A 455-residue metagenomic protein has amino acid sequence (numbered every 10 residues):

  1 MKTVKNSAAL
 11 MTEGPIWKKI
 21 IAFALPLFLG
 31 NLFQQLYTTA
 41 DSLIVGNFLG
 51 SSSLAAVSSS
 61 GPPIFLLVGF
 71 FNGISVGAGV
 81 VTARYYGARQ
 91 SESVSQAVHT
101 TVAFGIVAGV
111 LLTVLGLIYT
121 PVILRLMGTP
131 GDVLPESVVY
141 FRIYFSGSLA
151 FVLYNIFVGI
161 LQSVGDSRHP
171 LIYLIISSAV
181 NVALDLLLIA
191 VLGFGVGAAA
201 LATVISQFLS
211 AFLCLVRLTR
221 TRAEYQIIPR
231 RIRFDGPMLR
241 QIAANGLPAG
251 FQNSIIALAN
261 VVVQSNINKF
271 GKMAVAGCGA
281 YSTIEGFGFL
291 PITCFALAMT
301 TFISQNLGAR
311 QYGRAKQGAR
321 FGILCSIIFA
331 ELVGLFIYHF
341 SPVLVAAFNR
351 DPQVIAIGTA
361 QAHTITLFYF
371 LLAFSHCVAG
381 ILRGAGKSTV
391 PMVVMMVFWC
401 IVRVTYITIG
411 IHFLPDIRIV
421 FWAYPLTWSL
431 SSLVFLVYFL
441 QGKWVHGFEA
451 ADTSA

Functional and structural regions predicted by a protein language model:
M1-A24, T82-L149, V191-L247, I303-F368 (+1 more regions): Short alpha-helical transmembrane segments in multi-pass integral membrane proteins
E13, W17-L36, A40, P63-F70 (+7 more regions): Residue-level signal for short hydrophobic patches within transmembrane helices of multi-pass membrane transporters
A22-D41, I143, Y154, S177 (+4 more regions): Transmembrane helical elements of multi-pass membrane transporters/channels
L27, N31, L43, N47 (+16 more regions): Transmembrane alpha-helix boundary and packing residues in multipass membrane permease domains and related
L36-A55, L124-G131, L187-F194, S254-T283 (+4 more regions): Helix-terminus/linker motif at the lipid-water interface of multi-pass membrane proteins
S51-P62, S137, F141, A200 (+3 more regions): Small-residue hotspots at the loop-to-helix junctions and early N-terminal turns of transmembrane alpha-helices
L54-V114, F151-P170, Q264, G277-S341 (+1 more regions): Small-residue-rich hydrophobic transmembrane alpha-helices
S75, I143-Q162, P170-S178, A199-C214 (+4 more regions): Short runs within selected transmembrane alpha-helices of multi-pass transporters and secretion channels
